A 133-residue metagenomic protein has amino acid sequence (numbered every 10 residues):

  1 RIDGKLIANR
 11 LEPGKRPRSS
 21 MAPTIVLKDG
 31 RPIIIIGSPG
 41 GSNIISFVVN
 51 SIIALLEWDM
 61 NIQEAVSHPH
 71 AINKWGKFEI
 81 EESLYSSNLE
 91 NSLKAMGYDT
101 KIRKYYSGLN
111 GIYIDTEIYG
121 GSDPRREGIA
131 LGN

Functional and structural regions predicted by a protein language model:
R1-I34, W58: Active-site rim segments in enzyme catalytic domains, especially the processed small/beta chain of N-terminal
L6, R18-M21, F47, N73 (+1 more regions): Short, solvent-exposed loop/turn segments at the edges of secondary structure
G14-P17, E57-Y105: Extended C-terminal subregions enriched in glycine
I25, V48, A65, I112: Hydrophobic, well-ordered secondary-structure elements that form the walls of internal hydrophobic environments
I33-I34, S42-I45, K74, Y85-N88 (+1 more regions): Flexible loop/turn segments at secondary-structure boundaries
I35-P39, K77-I80: Second-shell loop/turn segments in exported
P39-M60: Alpha-helical support elements that line or immediately flank enzyme active sites and cofactor-binding pockets
Y85-N133: Cofactor-centric catalytic regions
